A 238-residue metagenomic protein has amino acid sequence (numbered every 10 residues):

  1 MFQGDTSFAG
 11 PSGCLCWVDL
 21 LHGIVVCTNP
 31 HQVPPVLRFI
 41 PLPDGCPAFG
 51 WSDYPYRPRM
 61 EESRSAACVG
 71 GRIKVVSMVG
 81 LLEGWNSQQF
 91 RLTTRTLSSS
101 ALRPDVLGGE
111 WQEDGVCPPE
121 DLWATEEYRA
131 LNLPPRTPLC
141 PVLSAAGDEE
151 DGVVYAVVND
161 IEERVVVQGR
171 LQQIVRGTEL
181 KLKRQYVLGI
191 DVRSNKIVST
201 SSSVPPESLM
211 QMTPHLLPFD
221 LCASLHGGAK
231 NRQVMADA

Functional and structural regions predicted by a protein language model:
M1-S87: A sequence/structural signal of beta-propeller blade repeats
F2-P11, Y54-G70, A130-E150, S208-A238: Structural signature of eukaryotic scaffold interfaces centered on beta-propeller domains
L21-P41, N86-E110, Q168-V198: Beta-propeller blade signature
V36-D44, G108-D121, S199-P206: Beta-propeller fold detector
R59-M60, M78, T93-R95, P118 (+1 more regions): Extended alpha-helical scaffold domains
G108-A156, I161: A surface-exposed beta-alpha-beta supersecondary segment
V154, R170-I174, L182-A238: Blade-level signature of beta-propeller repeat domains, shared across WD40, Kelch, NHL, RCC1 and BNR/Asp-box propellers
E163-V165: Substrate-binding/catalytic groove segments of enzymes that remodel or degrade extracellular structural polymers
